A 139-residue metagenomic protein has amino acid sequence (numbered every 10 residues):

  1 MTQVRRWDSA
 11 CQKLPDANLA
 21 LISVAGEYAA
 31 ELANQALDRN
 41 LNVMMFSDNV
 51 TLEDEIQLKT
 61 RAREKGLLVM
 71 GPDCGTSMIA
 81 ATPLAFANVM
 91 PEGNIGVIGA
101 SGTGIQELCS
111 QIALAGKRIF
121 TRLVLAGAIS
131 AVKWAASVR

Functional and structural regions predicted by a protein language model:
M1-R139: Catalytic-core regions of core metabolic enzymes, especially those transforming organic acids/acyl-group intermediates
